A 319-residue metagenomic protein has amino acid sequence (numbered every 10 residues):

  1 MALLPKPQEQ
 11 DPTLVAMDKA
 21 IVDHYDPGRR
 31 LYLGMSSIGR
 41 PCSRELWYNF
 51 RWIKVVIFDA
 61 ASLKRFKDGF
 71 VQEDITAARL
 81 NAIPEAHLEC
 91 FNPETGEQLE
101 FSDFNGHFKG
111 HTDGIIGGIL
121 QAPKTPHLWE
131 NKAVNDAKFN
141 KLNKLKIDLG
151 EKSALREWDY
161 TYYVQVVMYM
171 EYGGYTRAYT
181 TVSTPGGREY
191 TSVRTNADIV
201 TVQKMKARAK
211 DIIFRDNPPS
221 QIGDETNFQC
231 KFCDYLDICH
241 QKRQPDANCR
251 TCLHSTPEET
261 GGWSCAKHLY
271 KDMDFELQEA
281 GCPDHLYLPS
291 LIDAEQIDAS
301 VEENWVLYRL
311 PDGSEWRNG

Functional and structural regions predicted by a protein language model:
M1-L128, N135-K146, S153, P283 (+1 more regions): Metal-dependent nuclease catalytic cores that hydrolyze phosphodiester bonds in DNA/RNA, characterized by
P5, K141-I147, S153-Y163, M168-A266 (+1 more regions): Metal-dependent nuclease catalytic regions and adjoining charged, substrate-binding loops involved in nucleic-acid end
E89-C90, L128-E130, R177-V182: A structural signal for short, well-ordered beta-strand segments and their strand-loop junctions that often border
I115-I119, S183, A266-H268: A generic structural motif
A122, N131, S183-P185: A short mid-domain helix/strand-loop element embedded in enzyme catalytic domains that forms or borders the active-site
